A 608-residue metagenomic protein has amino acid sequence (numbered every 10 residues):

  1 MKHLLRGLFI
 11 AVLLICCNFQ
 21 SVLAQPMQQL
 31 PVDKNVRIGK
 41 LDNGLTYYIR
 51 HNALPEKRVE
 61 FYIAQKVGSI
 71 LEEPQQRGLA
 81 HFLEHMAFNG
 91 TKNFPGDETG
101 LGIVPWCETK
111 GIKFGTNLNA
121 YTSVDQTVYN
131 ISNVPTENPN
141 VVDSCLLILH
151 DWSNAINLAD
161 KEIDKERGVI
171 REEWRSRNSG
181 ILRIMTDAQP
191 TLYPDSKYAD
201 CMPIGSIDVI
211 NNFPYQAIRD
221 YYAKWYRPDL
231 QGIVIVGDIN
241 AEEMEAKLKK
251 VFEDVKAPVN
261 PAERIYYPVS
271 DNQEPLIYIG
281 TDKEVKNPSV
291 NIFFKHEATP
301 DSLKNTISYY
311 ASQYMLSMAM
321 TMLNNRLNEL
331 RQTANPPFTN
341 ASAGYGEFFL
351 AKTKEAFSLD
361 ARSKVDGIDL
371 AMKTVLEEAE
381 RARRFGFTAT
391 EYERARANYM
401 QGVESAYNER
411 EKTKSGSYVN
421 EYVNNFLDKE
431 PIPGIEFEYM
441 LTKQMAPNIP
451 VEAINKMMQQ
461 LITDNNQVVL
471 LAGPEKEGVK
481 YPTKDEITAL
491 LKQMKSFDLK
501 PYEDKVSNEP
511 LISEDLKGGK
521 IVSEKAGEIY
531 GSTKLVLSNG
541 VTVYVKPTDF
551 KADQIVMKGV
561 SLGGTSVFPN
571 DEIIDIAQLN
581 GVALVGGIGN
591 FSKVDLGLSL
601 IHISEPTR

Functional and structural regions predicted by a protein language model:
M1-P26: Bacterial Sec-dependent N-terminal signal peptides
F9, T91-K92, T99-Y221, S270 (+7 more regions): Acidic/histidine-enriched segments that form metal/cofactor-coordinating and catalytic pocket/exosite environments
L23-I49, N240-N324, N328, Q332 (+4 more regions): Proteolytic maturation boundary segments
D33-V36, D42, E56-E60, A64 (+15 more regions): Extracytoplasmic
G44, I63, H81, Y129 (+12 more regions): Buried hydrophobic packing residues in well-ordered domains
E60-S132, R183, D200-S206, T321-E355 (+3 more regions): M16/MPP (pitrilysin/insulinase) zinc-metallopeptidase core fold and M16-derived inactive scaffolds
R167, I181, I218-K249, N466-Q467: Non-catalytic, conformational "gating/processing" segments within enzyme and secreted inhibitor domains
V290-I292, E297-P300, N305, Y309-A389: Structured mid-domain segments that build the active-site/substrate or prosthetic-cofactor binding neighborhood
